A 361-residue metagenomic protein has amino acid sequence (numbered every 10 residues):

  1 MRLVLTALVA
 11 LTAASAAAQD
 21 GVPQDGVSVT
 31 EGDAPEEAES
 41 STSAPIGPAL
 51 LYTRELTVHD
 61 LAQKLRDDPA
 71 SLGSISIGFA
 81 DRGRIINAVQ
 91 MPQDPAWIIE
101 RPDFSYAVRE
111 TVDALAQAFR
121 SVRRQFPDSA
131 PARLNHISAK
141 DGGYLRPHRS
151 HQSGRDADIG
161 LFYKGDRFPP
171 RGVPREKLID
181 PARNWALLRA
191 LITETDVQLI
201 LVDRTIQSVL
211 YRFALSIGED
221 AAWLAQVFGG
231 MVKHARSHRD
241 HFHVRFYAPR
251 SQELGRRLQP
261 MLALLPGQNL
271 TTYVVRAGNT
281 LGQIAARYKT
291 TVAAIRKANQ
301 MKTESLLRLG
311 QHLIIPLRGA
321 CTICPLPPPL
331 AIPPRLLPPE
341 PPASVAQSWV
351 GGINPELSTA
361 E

Functional and structural regions predicted by a protein language model:
A13-S15: N-terminal signal peptide c-region/cleavage motif recognized by signal peptidases
G26, E31-G32, E36-L50, R171-R287 (+2 more regions): Catalytic cores and adjacent binding grooves of peptidoglycan-active enzymes
A62-Q63, A114-P147, L201-K233: Extended, low-complexity, intrinsically disordered C-terminal regulatory tails of eukaryotic serine/threonine kinases
R66-L134, V197: Active-site acidic/histidine clusters and adjacent loop/turn architecture that either coordinate catalytic ions
P127-A132, Q152-A157, S237-H241, Q268-L270 (+3 more regions): Extracytoplasmic
S150-A186: Mid-length scaffold segments of soluble, non-membrane domains
Q283-A286, T290-P334, A360: Extracellular LysM carbohydrate-binding repeats and other cell-envelope/extracellular binding modules
I323-E361: Extended non-globular C-terminal regions
